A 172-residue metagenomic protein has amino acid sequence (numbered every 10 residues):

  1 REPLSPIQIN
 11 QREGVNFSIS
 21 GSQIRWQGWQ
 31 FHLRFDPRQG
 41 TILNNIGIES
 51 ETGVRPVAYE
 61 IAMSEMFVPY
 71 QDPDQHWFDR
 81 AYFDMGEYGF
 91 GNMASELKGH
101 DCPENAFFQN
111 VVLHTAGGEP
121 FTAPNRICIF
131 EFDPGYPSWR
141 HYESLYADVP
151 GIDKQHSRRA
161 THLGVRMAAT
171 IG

Functional and structural regions predicted by a protein language model:
R1-G172: Beta-strand/loop-rich accessory regions of lumenal/periplasmic or secreted enzymes, predominantly carbohydrate-active
